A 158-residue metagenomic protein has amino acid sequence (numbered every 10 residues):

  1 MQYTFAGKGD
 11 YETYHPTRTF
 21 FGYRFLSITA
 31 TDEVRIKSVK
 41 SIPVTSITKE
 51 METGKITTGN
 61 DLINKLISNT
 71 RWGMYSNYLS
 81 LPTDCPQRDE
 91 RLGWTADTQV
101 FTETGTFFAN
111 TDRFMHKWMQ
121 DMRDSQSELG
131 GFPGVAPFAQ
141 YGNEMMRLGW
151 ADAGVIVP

Functional and structural regions predicted by a protein language model:
M1-Q87, R113-W118, E128-L129, P133-G142: Extracellular/oxidizing-compartment recognition motifs
H15-R18, L26-T29, T95-S125, V155-P158: Alpha-helical support elements that line or immediately flank enzyme active sites and cofactor-binding pockets
I56, N60-I63, W94, F108 (+2 more regions): Solvent-exposed, acidic/flexible segments
C85, R91-T98, D124-P158: Aromatic-lined, polymer-binding surfaces characteristic of secreted/periplasmic polysaccharide-degrading enzymes
